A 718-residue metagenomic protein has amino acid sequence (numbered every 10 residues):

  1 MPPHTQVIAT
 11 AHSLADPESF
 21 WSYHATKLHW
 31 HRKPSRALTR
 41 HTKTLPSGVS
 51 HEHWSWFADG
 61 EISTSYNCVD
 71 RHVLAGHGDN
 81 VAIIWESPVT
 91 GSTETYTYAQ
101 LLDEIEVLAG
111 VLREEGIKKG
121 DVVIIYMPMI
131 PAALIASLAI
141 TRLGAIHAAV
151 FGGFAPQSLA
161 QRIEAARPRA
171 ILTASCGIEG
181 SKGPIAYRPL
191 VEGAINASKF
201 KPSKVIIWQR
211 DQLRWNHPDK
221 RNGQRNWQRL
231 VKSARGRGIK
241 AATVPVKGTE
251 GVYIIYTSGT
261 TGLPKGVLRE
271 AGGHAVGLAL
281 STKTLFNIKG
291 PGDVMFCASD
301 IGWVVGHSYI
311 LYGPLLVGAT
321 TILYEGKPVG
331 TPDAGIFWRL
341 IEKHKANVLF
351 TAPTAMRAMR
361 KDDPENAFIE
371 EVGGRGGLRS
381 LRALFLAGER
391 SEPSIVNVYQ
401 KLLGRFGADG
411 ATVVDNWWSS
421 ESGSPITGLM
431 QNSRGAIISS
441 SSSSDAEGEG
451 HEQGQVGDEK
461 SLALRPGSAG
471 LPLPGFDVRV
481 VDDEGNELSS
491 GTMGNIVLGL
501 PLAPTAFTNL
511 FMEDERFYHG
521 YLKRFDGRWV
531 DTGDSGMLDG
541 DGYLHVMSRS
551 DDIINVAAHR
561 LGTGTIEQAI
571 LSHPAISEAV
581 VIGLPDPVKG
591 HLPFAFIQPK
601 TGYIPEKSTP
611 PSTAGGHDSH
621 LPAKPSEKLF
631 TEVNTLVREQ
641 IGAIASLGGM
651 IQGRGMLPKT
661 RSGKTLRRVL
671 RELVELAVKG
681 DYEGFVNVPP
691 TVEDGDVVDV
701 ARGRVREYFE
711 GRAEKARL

Functional and structural regions predicted by a protein language model:
S65-Y66, D79, I83-L138, A155-A160 (+2 more regions): Conserved AMP-binding/adenylate-forming core of the ANL superfamily
D79-V81, V205-L213, P218-Y256, L263 (+4 more regions): Conserved pre-ATP/AMP-binding loop-to-beta segment of ANL
L138, R142-R229, A352-P353, G615: Structural core segment of the AMP-binding/adenylate-forming
V150-S175, E342, L349, A446 (+6 more regions): AMP-binding/adenylate-forming catalytic core of the ANL superfamily
K204, I554, V580-D586, F594-F596 (+1 more regions): Conserved C-terminal "lid"/linker of ANL adenylate-forming enzymes
G273-V294, V304-V348, K361-D362, A367: Conserved AMP-binding/adenylation subdomain of ANL enzymes
A319, N347-F350, K361-A463, D477: Gly/Ser/Thr-rich phosphate-binding loop
Q455-V456, K460, L471-G475, N486-K523 (+2 more regions): Conserved ATP/PPi-binding loop(s) of AMP-dependent carboxylate-activating enzymes
